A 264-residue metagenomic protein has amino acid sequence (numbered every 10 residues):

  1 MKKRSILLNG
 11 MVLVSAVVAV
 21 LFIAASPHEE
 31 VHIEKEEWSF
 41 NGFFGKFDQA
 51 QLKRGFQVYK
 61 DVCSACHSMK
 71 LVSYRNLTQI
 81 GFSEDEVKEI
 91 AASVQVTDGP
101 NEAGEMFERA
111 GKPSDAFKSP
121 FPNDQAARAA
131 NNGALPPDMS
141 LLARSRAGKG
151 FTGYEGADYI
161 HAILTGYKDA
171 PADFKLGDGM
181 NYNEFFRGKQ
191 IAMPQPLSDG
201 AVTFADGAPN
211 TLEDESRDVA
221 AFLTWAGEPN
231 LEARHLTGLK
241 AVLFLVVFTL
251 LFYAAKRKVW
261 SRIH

Functional and structural regions predicted by a protein language model:
K2-K46, W225-G227, F252-H264: Post-cleavage N-terminal segment of exported redox proteins
H32-Q57, S68-F82, E86-V87, G207 (+2 more regions): Electrostatic cytochrome c docking/interface patches
G42, Q51, V72, E86-D115: Acidic/histidine-rich catalytic neighborhood
Y59-K70, V219: The canonical Cys-X-X-Cys-His
H67-V72, R144, P194: Detector for the c-type heme attachment site
N101-Q190: Membrane-proximal low-complexity regions enriched in glycine and acidic/polar residues
F185-R187, I191-E228: Extended, hydrophilic extramembrane loops/domains of integral membrane proteins
R234-L239, L243-H264: Juxtamembrane interface at the cytosolic side of transmembrane helices
